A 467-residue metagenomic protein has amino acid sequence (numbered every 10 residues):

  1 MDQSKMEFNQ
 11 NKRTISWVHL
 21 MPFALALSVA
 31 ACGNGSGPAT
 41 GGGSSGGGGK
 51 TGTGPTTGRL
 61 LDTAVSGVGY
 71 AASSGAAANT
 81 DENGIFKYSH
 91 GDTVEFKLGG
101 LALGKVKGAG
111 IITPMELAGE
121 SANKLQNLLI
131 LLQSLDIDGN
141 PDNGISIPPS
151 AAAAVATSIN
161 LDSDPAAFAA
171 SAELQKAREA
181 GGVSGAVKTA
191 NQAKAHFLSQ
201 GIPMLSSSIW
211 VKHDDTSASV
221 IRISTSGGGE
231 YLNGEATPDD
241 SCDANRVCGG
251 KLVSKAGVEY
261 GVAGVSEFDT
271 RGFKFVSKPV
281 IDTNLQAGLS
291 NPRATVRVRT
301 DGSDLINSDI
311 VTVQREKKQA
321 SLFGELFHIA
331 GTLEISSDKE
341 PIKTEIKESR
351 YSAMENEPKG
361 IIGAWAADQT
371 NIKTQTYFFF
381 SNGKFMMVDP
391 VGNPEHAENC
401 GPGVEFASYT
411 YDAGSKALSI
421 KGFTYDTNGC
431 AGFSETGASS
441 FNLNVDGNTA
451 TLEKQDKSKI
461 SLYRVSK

Functional and structural regions predicted by a protein language model:
M1-I15: N-terminal secretory signal peptides that target proteins for export/translocation
D2, L25-G54, K467: Bacterial Sec-dependent N-terminal signal peptides
S16-A26: Sec-dependent signal peptide recognition, specifically the positively charged N-region followed immediately by
G43-G69, I202-S206, M354-I361: N-terminal low-complexity, Pro/Thr/Ser-rich intrinsically disordered segments that act as propeptides or flexible
G49-A169: Beta-strand-dominated extracellular/periplasmic modules and repeats in secreted or surface-exposed proteins
L129-P203, T295-R315, Q319-A320: Beta-strand-rich cores of mature extracytoplasmic or soluble domains
S199-V211, R222, E348-A366, F378: N-terminal helix-cap/turn-to-beta initiation motif at the start of protein domains
A236-H328, S337-E340, T370-N371, D389-K457: Contiguous, well-ordered beta-strand patches that form the walls/edges of small beta-barrel/beta-sandwich domains
